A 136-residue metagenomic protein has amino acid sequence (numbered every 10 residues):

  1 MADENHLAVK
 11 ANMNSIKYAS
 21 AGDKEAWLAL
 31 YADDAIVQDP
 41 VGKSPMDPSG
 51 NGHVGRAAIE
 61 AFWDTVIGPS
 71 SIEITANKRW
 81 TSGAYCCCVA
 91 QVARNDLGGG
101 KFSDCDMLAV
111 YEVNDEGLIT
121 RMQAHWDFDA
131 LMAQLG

Functional and structural regions predicted by a protein language model:
M1-L7, L135-G136: Basic/polar N-terminal segments that are highly enriched at the extreme N-terminus, encompassing both cleavable
E4-L7, K24-A84: A solvent-exposed, acidic/Ser-Thr-rich amphipathic alpha-helical stretch
A19-S20: Hydrophobic/aromatic side-chain positions at a characteristic register within alpha-helices of tetratricopeptide repeats
I36, K101, G117-L118: Residue-level signal for well-ordered, solvent-exposed loop/turn and beta-edge residues enriched in charged/polar side
W63, I74-W80, Q91-A93, D106-E112: Hydrophobic/aromatic beta-strand elements that line small-molecule binding cavities or substrate pockets in beta-rich
P69-S71, R94-D104: Short, cysteine-centered beta-strand-loop-beta hairpins and adjacent loop/turn segments enriched in charged/polar
D106-A133: Short beta-strand edge/turn micro-motifs at domain boundaries
